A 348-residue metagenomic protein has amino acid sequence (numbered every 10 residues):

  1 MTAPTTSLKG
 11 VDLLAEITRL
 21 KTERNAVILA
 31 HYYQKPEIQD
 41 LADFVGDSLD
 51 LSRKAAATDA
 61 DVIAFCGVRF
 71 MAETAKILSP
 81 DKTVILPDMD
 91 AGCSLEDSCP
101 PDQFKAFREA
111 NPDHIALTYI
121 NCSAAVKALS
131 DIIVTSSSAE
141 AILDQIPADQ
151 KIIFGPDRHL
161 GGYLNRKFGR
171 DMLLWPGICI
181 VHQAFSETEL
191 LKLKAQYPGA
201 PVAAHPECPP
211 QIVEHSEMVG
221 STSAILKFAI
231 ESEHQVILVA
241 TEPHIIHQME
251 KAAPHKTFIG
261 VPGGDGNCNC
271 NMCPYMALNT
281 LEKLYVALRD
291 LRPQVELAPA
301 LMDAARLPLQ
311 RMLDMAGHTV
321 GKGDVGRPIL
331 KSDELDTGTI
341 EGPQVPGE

Functional and structural regions predicted by a protein language model:
M1-V239, I246, E250-V261, D265-E348: Active-site loop-to-helix "anion-binding N-cap" substructures in soluble metabolic enzymes
